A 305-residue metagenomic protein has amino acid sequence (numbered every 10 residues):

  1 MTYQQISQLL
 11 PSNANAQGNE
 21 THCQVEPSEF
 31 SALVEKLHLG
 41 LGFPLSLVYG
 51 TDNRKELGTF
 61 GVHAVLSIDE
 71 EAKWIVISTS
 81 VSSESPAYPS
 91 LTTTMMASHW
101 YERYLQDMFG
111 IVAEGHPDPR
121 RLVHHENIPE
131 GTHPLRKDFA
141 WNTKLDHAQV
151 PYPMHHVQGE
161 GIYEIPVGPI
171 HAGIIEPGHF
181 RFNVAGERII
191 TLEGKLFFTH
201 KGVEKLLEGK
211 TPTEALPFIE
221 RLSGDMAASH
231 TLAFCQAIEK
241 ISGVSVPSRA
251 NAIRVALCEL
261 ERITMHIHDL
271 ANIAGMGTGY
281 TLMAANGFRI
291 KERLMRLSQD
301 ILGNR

Functional and structural regions predicted by a protein language model:
M1-R188: Terminal low-complexity/charged segments
Q17-V25, R221-M226, T281-L282: A short N-terminal beta->alpha junction/helix N-cap motif
F30, L57, S98, A227 (+2 more regions): Active-site-proximal structural scaffolding
L47-V62, V81, P119-E126, R249-I263 (+1 more regions): Short, glycine/charge-rich beta-strand/loop segments that flank catalytic centers and engage negatively charged groups
A87, T93-P117, G243-E259, D269-I273 (+1 more regions): Structured, non-membrane catalytic/scaffold regions adjacent to prosthetic-group chemistry
Y163-N272, M276-G279, Q299: Active-site- and interface-proximal helix/loop "cap" or "latch" segments in soluble metabolic and energy-transducing
M276-R305: Aromatic-residue-lined binding/catalytic grooves and analogous aromatic/hydrophobic interfacial grooves in multimeric
